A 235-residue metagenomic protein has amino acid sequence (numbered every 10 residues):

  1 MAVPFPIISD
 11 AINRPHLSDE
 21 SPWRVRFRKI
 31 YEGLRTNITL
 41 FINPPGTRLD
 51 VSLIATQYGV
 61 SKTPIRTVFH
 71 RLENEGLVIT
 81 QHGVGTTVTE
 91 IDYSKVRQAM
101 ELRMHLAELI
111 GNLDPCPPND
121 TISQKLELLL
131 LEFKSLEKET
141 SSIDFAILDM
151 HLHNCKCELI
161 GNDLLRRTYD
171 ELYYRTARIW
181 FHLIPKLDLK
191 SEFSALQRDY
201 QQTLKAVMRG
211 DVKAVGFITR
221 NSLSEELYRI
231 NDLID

Functional and structural regions predicted by a protein language model:
M1-C116, T121, L227, N231-D235: Short linear motifs at protein or domain termini
A2-I7, A11, H182-D235: C-terminal all-alpha effector/ligand-binding and dimerization domain of prokaryotic HTH-type transcriptional repressors
V25, Q124, S191-A195: Short helix-capping and inter-helix turn/linker motifs at the boundaries of alpha-helical repeat units
L49, G83, L128, A195-R198: Alpha-helix N-cap/N′ positions at the starts of helices
R66, P117-D120, D144-F145, L165 (+2 more regions): Juxtamembrane/interface motifs at transmembrane-helix termini
D120-H182, D199-Q202, A206, A214-E225: Conserved amphipathic alpha-helical segments that form helical-bundle/coiled-coil interaction surfaces
